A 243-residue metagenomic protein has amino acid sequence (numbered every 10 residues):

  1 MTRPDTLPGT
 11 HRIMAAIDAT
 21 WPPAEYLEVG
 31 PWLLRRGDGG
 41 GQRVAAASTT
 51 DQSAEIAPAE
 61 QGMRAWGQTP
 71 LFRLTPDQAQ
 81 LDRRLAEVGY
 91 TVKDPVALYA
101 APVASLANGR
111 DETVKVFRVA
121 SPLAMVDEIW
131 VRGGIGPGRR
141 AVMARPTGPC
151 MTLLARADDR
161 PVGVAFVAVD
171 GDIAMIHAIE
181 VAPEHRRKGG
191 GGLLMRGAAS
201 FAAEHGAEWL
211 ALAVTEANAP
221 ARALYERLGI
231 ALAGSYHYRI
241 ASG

Functional and structural regions predicted by a protein language model:
M1-M14, A47-D51, V96-A97, V103-R139 (+1 more regions): Short amphipathic alpha-helix that is part of the acyltransferase structural core
M1-W66, Q78: N-terminal charged segments
G40-A46, K93, A168-H177, R186: A conserved beta-turn-beta hairpin within the catalytic core of GNAT-like acetyltransferases that forms part
T50-A124, R239: Acyl-donor-binding surface of acyltransferase catalytic domains
Q52-E60, V181, R187-S200, E204 (+1 more regions): Conserved acetyl-CoA-binding loop-helix of GNAT-fold acetyltransferases
W66-T75, A202-A213: Conserved GNAT acetyl-CoA-binding A-motif
R73-Q80, L212-R222, R239-G243: Conserved beta-strand-loop-alpha-helix junction that forms the acyl-donor binding cleft
A141-E180: A conserved beta-strand-loop-helix scaffold within acyl/acetyltransferase catalytic domains
